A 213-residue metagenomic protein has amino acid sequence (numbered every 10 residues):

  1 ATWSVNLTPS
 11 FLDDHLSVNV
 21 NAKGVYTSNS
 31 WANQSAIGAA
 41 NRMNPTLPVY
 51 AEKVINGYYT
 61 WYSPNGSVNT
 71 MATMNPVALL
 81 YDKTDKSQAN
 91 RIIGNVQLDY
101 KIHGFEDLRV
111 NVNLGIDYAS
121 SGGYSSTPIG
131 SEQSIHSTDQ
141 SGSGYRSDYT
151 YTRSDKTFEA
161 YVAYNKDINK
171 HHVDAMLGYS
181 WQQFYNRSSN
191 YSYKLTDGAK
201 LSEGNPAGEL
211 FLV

Functional and structural regions predicted by a protein language model:
A1, V5-L7, Y100-R109: A conserved hydrophobic secondary-structure block that centers on an alpha-helix together with its immediately flanking
T8-I93, N111-V213: Surface-exposed loop/interface segments of Gram-negative outer-membrane beta-barrel transport/assembly proteins
V96: Conserved ATP-binding N-box helix of the HATPase_c
